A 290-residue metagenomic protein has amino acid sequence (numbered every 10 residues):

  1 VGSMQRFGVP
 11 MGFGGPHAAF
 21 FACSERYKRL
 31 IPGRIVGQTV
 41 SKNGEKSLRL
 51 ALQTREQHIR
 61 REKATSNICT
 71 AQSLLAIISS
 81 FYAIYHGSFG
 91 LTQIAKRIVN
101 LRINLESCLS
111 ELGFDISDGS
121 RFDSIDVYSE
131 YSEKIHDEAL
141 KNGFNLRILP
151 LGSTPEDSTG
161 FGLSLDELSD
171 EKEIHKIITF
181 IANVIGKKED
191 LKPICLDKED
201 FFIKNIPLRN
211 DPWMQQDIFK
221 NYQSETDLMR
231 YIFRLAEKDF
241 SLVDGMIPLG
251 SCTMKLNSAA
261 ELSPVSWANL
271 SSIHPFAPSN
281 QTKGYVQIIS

Functional and structural regions predicted by a protein language model:
M4-G119: Active-site C-terminal subdomain of aminotransferase-like
A19, I98, I125, L163 (+2 more regions): Buried hydrophobic positions in well-ordered alpha/beta secondary-structure cores of metabolic enzymes
L112-L140, L165-L168: Conserved PLP-binding catalytic core of the aspartate aminotransferase-like
S117-S124, I148-F161: Short Gly/Ser/Thr- and Asp/Glu-enriched loop/turn motifs at secondary-structure junctions
I135-N142, K176-A182: Short amphipathic alpha-helices in soluble, non-transmembrane regions that often serve as interface/regulatory elements
G152-G162, D166-F180: Noncatalytic alpha-helical scaffolds and linker/capping helices
E171-P248, C252-A260, V265-A268: Flexible inter-domain linker/hinge segments
S224, N269-S290: Conserved N-terminal alpha-helix of the aminotransferase class I/II PLP-enzyme fold
